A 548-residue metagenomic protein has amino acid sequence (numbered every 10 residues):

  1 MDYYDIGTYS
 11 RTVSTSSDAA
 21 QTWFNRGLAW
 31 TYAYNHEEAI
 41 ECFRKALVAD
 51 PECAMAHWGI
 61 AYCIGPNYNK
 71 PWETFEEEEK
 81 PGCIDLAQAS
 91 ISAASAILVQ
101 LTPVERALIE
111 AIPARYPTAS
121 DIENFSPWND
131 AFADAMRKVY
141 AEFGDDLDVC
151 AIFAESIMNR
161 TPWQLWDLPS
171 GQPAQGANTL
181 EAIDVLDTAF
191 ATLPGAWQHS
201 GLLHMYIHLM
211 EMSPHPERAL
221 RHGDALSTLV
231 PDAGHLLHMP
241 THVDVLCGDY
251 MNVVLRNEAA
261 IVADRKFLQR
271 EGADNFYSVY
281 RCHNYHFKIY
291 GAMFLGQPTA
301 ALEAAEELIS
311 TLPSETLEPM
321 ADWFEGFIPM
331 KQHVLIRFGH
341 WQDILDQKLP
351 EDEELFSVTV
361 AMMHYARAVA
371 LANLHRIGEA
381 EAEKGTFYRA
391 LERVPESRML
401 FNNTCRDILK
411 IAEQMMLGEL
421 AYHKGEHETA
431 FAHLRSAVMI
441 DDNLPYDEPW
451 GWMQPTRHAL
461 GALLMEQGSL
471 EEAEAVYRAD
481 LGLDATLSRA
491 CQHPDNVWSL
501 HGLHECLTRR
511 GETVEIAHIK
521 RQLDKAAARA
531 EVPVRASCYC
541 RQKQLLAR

Functional and structural regions predicted by a protein language model:
M1-C53, H57-D145, I152-P194, L203-S213 (+13 more regions): Short coil/linker segments at helix-helix boundaries
A54, A61, G65-P66, E77-A96 (+7 more regions): TPR/TPR-like (Sel1-like) alpha-helical repeat modules
C63, S156, R160-W163, L209 (+9 more regions): TPR/TPR-like alpha-solenoid repeats
A368-H375, R406-V438, P449, Q454-L470: C-terminal substrate/ligand-recognition segments
